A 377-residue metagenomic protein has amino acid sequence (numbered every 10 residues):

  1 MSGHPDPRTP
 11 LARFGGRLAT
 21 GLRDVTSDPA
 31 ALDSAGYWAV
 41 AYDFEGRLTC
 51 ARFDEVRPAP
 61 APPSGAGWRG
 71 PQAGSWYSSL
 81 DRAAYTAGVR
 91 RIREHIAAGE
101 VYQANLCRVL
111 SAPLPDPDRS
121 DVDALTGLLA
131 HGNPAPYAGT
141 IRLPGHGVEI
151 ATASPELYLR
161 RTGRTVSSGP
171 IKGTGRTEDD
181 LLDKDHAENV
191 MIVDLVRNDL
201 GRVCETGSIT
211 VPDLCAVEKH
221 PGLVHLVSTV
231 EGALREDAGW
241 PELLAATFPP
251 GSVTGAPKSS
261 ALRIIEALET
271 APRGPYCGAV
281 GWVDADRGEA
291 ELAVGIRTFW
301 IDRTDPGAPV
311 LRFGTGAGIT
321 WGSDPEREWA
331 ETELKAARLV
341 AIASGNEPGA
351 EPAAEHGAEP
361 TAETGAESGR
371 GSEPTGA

Functional and structural regions predicted by a protein language model:
M1-E355, R370-A377: Extended alpha-helical targeting/anchoring segments, especially N-terminal organellar/secretory targeting helices
G357, T361-G365, G369: Long tandem-repeat architecture
